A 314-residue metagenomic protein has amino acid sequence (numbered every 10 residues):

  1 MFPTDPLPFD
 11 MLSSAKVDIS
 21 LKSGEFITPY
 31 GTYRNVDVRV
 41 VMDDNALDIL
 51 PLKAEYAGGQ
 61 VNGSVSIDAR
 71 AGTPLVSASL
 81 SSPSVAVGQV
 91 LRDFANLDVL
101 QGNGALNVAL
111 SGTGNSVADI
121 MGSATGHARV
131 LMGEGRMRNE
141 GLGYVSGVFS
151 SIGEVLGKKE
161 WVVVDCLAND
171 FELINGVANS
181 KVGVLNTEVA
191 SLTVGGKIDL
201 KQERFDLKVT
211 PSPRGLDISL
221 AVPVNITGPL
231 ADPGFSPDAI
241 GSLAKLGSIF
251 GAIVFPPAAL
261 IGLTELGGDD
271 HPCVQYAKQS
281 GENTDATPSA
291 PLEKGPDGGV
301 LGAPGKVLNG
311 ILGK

Functional and structural regions predicted by a protein language model:
M1-F2, F9-A252, G262-Q275, G281-E282: Small-residue helix/turn framework positions
P6, G72, V254-F255, S289 (+1 more regions): Selective for proline/serine-rich intrinsically disordered segments in cytosolic/nuclear regulatory regions
L246-P257, P304, L308: Membrane-active amphipathic alpha-helices enriched in small hydrophobic residues
F255-L260, A290, K294: Long, low-complexity intrinsically disordered regions
C273-P296: Ser/Thr- and Pro/Gly-biased, low-complexity intrinsically disordered regions that serve as regulatory linkers
L292-K314: Long, low-complexity, intrinsically disordered segments
